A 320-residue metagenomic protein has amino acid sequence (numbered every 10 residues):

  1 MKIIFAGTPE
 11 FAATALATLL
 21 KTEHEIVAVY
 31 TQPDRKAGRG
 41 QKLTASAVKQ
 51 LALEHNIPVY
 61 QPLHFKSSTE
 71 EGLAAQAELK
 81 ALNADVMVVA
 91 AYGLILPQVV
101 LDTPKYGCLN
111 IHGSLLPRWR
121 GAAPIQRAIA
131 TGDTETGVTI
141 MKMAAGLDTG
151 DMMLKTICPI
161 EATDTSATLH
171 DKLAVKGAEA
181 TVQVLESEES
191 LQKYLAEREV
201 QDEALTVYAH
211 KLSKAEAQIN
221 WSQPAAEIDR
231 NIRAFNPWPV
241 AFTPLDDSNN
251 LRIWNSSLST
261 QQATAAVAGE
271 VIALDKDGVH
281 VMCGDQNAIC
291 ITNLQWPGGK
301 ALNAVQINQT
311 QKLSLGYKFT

Functional and structural regions predicted by a protein language model:
M1-P237, G298, N303, L315-T320: One-carbon transfer enzymes
N220-T320: An anion-binding loop in the catalytic cleft
